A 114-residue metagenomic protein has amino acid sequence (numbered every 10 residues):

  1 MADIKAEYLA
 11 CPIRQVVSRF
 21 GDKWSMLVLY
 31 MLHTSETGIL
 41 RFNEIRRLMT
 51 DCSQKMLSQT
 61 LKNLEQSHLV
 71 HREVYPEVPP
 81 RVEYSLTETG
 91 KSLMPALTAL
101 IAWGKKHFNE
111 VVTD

Functional and structural regions predicted by a protein language model:
M1-L9, F42: Recognition helices and adjacent regulatory flanks at domain boundaries
C11-M56: N-terminal helix-turn-helix DNA-binding core of bacterial DNA-binding proteins
L57, L61-L64: Basic amphipathic alpha-helical segments that dock to polyanions
E65-S85: Beta-hairpin "wing" of winged helix-turn-helix
V78-A99: Basic, amphipathic "hinge/linker" alpha-helix immediately C-terminal to the N-terminal HTH DNA-binding motif
M94-D114: Amphipathic alpha-helical dimerization/coiled-coil segments that flank or bridge DNA-binding/regulatory modules
